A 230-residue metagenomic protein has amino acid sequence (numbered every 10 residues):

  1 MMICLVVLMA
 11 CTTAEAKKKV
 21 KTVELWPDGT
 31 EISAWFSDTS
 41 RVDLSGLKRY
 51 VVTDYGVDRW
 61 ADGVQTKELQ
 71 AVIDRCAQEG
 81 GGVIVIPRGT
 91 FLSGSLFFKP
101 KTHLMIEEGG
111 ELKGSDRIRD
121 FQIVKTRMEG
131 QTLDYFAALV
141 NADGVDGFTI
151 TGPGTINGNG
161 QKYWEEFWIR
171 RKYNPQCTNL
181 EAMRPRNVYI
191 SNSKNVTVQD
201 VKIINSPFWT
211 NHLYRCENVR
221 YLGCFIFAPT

Functional and structural regions predicted by a protein language model:
M1-A10: Bacterial N-terminal signal peptides
C11-H103, E107-N192, T197-Q199, F208 (+1 more regions): Extracellular "leader-to-stem" segments immediately downstream of a signal peptide or signal-anchor in secreted/lumenal
